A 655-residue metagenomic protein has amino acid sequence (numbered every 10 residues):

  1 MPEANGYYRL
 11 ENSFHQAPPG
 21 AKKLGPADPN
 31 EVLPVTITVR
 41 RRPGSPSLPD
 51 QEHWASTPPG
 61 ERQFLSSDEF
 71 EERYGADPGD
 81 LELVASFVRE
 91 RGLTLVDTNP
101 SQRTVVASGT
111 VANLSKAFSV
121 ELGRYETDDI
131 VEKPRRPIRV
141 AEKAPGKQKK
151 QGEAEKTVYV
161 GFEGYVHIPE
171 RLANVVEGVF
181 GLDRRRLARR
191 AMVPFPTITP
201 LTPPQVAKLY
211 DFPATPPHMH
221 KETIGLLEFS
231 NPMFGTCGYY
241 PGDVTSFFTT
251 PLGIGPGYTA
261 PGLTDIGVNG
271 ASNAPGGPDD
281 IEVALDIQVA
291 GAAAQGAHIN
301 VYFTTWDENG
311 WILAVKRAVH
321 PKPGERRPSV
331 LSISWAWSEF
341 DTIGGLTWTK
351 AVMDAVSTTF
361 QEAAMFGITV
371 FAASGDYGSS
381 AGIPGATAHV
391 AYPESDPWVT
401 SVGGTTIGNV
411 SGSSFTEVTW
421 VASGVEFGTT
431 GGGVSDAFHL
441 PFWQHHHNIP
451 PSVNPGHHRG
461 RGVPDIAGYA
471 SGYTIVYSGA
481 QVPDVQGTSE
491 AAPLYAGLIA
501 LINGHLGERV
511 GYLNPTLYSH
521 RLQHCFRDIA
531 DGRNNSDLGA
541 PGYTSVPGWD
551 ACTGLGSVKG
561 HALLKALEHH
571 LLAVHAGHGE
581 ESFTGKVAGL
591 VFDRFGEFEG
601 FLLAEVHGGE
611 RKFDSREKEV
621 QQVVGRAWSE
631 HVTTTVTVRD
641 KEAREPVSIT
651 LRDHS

Functional and structural regions predicted by a protein language model:
P2-T98, V106, V111-V402, S435-G487 (+5 more regions): Substrate-binding/charge-relay-adjacent region of secreted/lumenal peptidase catalytic domains
P397, S401-D436: Polar, glycine-rich mid-to-C-terminal structural blocks that act as macromolecule-binding/assembly scaffolds
T406, P451-N454, I502-A551: An often Trp-containing, charged/polar helix-loop segment at the C-terminal end of enzyme catalytic cores
W549-L572: A recurrent domain-boundary module in secreted/ectodomain proteins
G577-E597: Structural detector for short beta-strands of small beta-barrel domains
F595-S615: OB-fold (S1/OB) nucleic-acid-binding surfaces
E619-T635: Short nucleic-acid-contacting surface segments enriched for D/E, G, S/T with interspersed K/R
D640-S655: OB-fold/S1-family single-stranded nucleic acid-binding modules
